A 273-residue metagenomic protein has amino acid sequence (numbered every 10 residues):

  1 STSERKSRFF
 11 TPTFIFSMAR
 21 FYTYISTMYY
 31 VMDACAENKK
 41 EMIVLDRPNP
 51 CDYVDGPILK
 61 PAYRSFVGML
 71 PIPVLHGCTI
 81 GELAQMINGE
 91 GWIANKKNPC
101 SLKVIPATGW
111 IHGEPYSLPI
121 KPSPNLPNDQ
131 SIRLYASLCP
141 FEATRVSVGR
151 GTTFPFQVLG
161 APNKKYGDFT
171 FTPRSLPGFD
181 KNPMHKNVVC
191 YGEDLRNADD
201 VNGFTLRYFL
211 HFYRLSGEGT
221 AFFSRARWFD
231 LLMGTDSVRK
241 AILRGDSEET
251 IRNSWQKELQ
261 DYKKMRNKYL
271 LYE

Functional and structural regions predicted by a protein language model:
S1-S3: Glycine-rich, highly charged phosphate/nucleotide-binding loops
T13-F16, L45-P48, A107-T108, A161 (+1 more regions): Active-site-proximal beta-strand/loop segments in catalytic clefts of secreted hydrolases
F16-T27: Glycine/threonine-rich flexible loop motifs
E37-E41: A short helix->loop->beta-strand "cap" motif at the edges of active sites that frequently abuts
I43-R64: Glycine-rich, charge-decorated loop segments at or immediately adjacent to ligand/cofactor-binding or catalytic sites
R64-A136: Conserved anion/nucleotide-ligand pocket segment
T108-K186: Glycine-rich, aromatic-lined ligand/substrate-binding cores of catalytic and carbohydrate-binding domains
P155-S254: Conserved functional hotspot residues or short segments at active or partner-binding sites across diverse domains
